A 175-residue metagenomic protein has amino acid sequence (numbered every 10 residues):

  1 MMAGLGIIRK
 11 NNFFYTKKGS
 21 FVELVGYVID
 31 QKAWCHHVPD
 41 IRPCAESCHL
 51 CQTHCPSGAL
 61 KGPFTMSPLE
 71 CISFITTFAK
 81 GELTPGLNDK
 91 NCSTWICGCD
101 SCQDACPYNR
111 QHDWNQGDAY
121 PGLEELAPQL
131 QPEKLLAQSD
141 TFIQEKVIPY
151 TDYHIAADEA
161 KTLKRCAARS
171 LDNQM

Functional and structural regions predicted by a protein language model:
M1-Q129: Catalytic cores of enzyme domains
I96, Q174-M175: Intrinsic structural disorder
S139-D140: Alpha-helical transmembrane segments of multi-pass membrane proteins
I143-D158: Acidic, Ser/Thr- and Gly/Pro-rich intrinsically disordered linkers and low-complexity segments that flank or connect
I155-Q174: Long, compositionally biased charged/polar accessory segments in the mid-to-C-terminal portions of proteins
